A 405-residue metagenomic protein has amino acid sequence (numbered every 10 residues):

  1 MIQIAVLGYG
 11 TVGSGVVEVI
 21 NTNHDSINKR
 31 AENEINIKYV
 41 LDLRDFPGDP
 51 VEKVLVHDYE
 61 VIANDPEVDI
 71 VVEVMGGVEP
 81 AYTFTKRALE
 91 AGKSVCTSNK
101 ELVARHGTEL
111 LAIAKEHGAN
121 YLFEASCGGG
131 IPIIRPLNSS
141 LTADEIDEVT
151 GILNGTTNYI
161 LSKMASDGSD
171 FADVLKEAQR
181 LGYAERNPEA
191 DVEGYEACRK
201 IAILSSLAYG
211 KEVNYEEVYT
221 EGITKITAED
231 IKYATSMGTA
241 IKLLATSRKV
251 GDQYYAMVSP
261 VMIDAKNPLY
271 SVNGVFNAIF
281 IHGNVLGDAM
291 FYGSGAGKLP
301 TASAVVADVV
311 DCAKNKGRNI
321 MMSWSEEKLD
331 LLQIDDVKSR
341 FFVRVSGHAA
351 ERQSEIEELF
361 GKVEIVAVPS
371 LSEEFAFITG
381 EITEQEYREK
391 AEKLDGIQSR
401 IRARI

Functional and structural regions predicted by a protein language model:
M1-E90: N-terminal glycine-/serine-/threonine-rich beta1-alpha1-beta2 phosphate-ribose binding loop of Rossmann-like
L7, T11, G15, I35 (+13 more regions): Conserved active-site and cofactor/substrate-binding residues in soluble primary-metabolism enzymes
L55-V56, E73, C96-S98, Y121-A125 (+1 more regions): General beta-strand structural signal in soluble alpha/beta enzymes
V68, K115-E196, I203: Rossmann-like NAD(P)H-binding beta-loop-alpha module
A81-R87, A91, S98-N138: Rossmann-fold NAD(P)-binding glycine/threonine-rich loop
I146-T150, N158-L161, A165, E177 (+3 more regions): Catalytic, metal-anchored helix/loop core of enzyme active sites in primary metabolism
L175-S271, F276-A278: Substrate-binding/catalytic subdomain of NAD(P)-dependent oxidoreductase enzymes
V309-I405: A conserved regulatory-domain signal marking ACT and ACT-like small-molecule sensing domains and adjacent regulatory
